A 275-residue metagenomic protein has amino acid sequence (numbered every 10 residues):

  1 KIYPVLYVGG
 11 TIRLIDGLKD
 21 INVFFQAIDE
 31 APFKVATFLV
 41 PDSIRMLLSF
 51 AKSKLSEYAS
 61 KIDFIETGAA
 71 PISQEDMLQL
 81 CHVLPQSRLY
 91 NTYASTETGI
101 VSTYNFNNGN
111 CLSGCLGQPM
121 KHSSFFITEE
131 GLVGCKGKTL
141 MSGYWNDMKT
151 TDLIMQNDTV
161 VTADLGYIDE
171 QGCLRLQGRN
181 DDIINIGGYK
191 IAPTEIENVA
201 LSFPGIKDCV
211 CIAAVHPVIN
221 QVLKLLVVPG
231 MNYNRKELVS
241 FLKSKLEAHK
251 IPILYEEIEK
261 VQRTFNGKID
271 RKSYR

Functional and structural regions predicted by a protein language model:
K1-V35: Conserved AMP-binding/adenylation subdomain of ANL enzymes
K34-F38, F50-C111: Gly/Ser/Thr-rich phosphate-binding loop
K61, Q86, H122, G205-D208 (+2 more regions): Glycine-centered tight turns that cap/initiate beta-strands
L89-E97, C115-P119, I212-A214, E256: Beta-strand->loop->alpha-helix junctions that form or flank phosphate-binding loops in nucleotide-handling enzymes
Q118-H122, F126-I154, Y189-I191: Conserved ATP/PPi-binding loop(s) of AMP-dependent carboxylate-activating enzymes
G137, G143, T150, L165-K250: AMP-binding/adenylate-forming catalytic core of the ANL superfamily
L246-I269: AMP-binding/adenylate-forming catalytic domain of the ANL superfamily
